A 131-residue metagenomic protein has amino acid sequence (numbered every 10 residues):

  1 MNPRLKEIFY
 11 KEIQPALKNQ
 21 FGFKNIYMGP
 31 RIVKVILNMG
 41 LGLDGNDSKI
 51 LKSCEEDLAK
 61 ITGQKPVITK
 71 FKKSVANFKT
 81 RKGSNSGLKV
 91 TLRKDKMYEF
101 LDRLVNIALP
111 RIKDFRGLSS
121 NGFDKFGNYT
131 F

Functional and structural regions predicted by a protein language model:
M1-F131: Ribosome-associated RNA-binding proteins
